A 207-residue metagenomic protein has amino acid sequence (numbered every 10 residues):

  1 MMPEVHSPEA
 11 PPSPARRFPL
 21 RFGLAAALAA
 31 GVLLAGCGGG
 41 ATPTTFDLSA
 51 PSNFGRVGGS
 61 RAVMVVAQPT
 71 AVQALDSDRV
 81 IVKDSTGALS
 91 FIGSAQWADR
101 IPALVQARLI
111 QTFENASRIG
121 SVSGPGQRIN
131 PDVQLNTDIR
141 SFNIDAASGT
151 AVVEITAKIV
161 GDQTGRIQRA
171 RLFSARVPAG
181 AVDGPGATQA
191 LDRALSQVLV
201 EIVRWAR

Functional and structural regions predicted by a protein language model:
M1-A35: Sec-dependent bacterial lipoprotein signal peptides
C37-I101, P131: A structural "domain/chain start" motif
G38-G55, Q111, N115-T164, G180-A181: Surface-exposed short loop/turn segments
P69, D138-F142, S174-A175: Generic short beta-strand segments
A71, D78, I159, P185-A190: Juxtamembrane/interfacial segments around transmembrane helices
G87-Q96, Q163-Q197, R204: Short secondary-structure boundary motifs at beta->alpha junctions and helix caps
P102, Q106, I110, A116 (+3 more regions): Extracytoplasmic/secreted envelope proteins and their assembly/folding machinery, especially bacterial periplasmic
